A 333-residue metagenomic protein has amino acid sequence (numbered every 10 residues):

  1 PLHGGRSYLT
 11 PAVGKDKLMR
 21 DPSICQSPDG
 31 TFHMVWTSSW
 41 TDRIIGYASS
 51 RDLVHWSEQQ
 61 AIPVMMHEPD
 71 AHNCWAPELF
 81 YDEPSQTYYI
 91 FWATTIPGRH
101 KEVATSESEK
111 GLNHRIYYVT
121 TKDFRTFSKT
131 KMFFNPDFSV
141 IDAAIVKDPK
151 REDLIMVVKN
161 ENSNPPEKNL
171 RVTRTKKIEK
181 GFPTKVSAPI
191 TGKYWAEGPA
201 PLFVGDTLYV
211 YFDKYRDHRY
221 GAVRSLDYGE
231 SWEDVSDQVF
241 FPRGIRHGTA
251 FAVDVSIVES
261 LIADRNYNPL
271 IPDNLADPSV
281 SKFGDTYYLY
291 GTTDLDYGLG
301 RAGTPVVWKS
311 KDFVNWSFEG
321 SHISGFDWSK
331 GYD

Functional and structural regions predicted by a protein language model:
P1-D333: Carbohydrate-active catalytic/glycan-binding domains of CAZyme proteins, especially the secreted or lumenal ectodomains
